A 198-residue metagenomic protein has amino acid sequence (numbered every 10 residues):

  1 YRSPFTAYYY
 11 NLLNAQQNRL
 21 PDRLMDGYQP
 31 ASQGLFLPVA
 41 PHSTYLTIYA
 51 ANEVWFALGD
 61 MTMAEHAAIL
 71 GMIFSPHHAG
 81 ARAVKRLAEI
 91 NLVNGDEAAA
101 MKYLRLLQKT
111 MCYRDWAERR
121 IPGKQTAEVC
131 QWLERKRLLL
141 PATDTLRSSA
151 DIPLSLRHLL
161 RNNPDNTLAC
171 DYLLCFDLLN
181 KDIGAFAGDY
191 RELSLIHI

Functional and structural regions predicted by a protein language model:
Y1-S149, P153, H158-D182: Soluble catalytic regions of membrane-associated enzymes that act on cell-envelope and secretory-pathway components
L178, Y190-S194: A cross-kingdom marker for long, charged
A185-A187: Extended hydrophobic-aromatic, low-complexity segments
I196-I198: Conserved small/polar residues in nucleotide/adenosyl-binding loops
